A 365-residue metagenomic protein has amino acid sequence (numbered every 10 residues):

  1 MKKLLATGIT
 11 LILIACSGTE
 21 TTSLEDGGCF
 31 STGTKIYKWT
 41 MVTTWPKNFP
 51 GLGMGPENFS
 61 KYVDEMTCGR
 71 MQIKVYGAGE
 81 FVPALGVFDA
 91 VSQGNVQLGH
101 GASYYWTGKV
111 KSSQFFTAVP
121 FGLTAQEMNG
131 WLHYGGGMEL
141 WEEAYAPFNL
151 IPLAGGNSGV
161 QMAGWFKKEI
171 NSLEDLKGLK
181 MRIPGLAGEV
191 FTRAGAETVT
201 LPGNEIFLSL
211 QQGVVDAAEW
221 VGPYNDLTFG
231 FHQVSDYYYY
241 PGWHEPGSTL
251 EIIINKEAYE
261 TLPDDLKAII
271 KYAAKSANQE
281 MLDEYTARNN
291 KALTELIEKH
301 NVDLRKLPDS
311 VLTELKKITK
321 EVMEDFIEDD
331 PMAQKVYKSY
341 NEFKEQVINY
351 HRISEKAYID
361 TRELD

Functional and structural regions predicted by a protein language model:
M1-K2, G99: Short, intrinsically disordered low-complexity segments
K2-T10: Sec-dependent signal peptide recognition, specifically the positively charged N-region followed immediately by
L13-A15: C-terminal motif of bacterial Sec signal peptides marking the signal peptidase cleavage site
S17-M128, E143-D365: N-terminal secretory/targeting leader peptides
W131: General nucleic-acid-binding
